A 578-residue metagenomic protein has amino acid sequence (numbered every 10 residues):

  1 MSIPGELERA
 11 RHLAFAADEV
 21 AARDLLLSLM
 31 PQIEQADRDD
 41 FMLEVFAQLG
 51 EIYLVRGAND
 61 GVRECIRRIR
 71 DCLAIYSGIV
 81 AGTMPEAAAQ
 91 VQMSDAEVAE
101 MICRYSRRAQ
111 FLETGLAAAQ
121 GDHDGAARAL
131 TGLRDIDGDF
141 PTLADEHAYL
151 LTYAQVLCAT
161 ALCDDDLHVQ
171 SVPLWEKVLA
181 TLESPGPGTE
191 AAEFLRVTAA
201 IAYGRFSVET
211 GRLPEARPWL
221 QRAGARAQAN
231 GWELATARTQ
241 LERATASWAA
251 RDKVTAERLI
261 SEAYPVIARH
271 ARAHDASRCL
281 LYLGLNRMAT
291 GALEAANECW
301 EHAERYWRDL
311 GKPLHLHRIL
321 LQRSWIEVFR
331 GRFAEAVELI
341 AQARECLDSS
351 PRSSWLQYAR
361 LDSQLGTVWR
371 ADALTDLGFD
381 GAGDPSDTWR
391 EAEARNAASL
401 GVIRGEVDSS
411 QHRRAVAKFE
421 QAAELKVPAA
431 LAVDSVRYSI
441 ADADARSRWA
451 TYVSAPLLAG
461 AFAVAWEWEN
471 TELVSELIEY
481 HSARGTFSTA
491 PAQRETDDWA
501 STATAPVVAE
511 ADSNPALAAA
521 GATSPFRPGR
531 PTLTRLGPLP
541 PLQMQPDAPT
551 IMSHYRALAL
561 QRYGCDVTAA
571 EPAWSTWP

Functional and structural regions predicted by a protein language model:
P4, M42-E44, M101-R104, R108 (+8 more regions): Residue register of alpha-helical TPR repeats
R9, M42, L49, S106 (+15 more regions): Structural register within alpha-helical repeat arrays
L13, I33, F46, Y53 (+10 more regions): Residue at a conserved register position within TPR or TPR-like alpha-solenoid repeats
A17-D18, D37-R38, A58, D95 (+10 more regions): Short coil/turn linker motifs that delimit alpha-helical repeat modules in TPR/alpha-solenoid proteins
L27-E34, R67-A81, A89-A96, L130-L143 (+8 more regions): Amphipathic alpha-helical segments of tetratricopeptide repeats
H274, Y282-E294, W300-P578: Alpha-helical solenoid repeat scaffolds used for protein-protein interaction
